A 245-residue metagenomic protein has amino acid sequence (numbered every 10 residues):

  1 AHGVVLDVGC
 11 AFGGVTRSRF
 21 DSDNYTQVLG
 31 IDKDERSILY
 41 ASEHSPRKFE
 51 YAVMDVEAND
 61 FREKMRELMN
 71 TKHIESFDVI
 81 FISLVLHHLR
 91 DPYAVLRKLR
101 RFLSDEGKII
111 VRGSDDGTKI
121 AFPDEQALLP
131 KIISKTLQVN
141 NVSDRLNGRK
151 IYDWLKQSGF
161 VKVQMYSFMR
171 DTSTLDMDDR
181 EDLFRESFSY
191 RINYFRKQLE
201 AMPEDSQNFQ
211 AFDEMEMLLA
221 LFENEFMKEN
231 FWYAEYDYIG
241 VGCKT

Functional and structural regions predicted by a protein language model:
H2-A11: Conserved class I S-adenosyl-L-methionine
L6, L29, A52, F81 (+1 more regions): Conserved Rossmann-like nucleotide-binding pocket used by diverse enzymes that bind dinucleotide cofactors
F12-E67: Class I SAM-dependent methyltransferase SAM/SAH-binding core
R62-I80: A short acidic, Gly/Pro-enriched loop at the edge of an enzyme's catalytic core that lines a small-molecule cofactor
F77-Y93: A short SAM/SAH-binding and catalytic strip from SAM-dependent methyltransferases
Y93-K108: A short glycine-rich, Lys/Arg-flanked "PGG" loop and its adjoining helix->strand segment in the class I
I110-S189: Conserved catalytic/acceptor-binding region of the Class I
Q164-C243: Conserved Class I S-adenosyl-L-methionine
